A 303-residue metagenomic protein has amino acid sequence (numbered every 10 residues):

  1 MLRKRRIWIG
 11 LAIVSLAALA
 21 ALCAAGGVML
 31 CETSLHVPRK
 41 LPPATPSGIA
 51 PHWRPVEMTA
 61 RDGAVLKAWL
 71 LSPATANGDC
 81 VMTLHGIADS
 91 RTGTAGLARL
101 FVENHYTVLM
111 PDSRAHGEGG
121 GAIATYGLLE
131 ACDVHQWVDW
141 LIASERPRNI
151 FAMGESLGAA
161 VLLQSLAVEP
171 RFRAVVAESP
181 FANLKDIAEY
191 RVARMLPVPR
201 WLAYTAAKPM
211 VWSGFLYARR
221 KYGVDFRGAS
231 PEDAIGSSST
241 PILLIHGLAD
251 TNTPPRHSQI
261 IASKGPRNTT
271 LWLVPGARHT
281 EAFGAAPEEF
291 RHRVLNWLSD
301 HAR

Functional and structural regions predicted by a protein language model:
G10-T59: An N-terminal hydrophobic leader/cap segment in hydrolases
I87-L100, S113: The serine-hydrolase catalytic nucleophile loop
G93, A124-E145: Alpha/beta-hydrolase active-site loop
F101-G120: Conserved alpha/beta-hydrolase
A167-V224, D233: Hydrolase active-site cap/lid region
S237-S239, L244-H246, D250: Short beta-strand/loop motif that positions the catalytic acidic residue of the alpha/beta-hydrolase fold
T251-H257: Conserved alpha/beta-hydrolase "acid-adjacent" motif
A277-E288: Catalytic histidine-centered segment of alpha/beta-hydrolase-like enzymes
